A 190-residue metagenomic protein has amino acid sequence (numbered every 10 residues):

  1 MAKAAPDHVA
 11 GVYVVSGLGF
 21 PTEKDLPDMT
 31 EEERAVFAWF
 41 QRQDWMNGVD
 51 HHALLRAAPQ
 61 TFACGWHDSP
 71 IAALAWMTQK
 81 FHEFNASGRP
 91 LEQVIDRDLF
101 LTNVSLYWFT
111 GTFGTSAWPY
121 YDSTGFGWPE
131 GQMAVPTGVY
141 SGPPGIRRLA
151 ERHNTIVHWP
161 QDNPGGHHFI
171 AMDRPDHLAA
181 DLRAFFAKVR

Functional and structural regions predicted by a protein language model:
M1-R34: Conserved hydrolase catalytic core segment
E23-L26, R34-V36, R97-V104: A broad, low-specificity signal for short, low-complexity segments enriched in glycine/proline and polar/charged
D28-P59, P129-Q132, E151: The feature captures the conserved acid-bearing segment of alpha/beta-hydrolase catalytic domains
L54-R190: C-terminal subdomain of alpha/beta-hydrolase-fold enzymes, centered on the catalytic histidine and its supporting
